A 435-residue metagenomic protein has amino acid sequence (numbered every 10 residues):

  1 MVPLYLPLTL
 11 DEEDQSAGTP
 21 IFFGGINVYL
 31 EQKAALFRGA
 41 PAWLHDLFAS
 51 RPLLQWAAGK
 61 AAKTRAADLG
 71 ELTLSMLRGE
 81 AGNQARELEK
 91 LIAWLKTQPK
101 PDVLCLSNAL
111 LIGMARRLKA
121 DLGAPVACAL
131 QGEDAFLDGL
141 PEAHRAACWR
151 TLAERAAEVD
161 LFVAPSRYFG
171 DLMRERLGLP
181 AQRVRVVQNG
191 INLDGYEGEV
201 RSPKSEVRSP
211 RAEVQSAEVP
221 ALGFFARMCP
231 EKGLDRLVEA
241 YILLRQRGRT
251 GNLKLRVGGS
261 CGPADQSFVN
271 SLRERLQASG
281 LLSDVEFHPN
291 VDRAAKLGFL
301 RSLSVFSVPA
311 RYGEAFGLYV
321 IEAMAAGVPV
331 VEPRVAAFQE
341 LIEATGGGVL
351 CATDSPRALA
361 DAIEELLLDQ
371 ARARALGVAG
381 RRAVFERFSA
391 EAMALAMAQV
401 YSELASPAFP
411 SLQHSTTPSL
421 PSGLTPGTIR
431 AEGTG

Functional and structural regions predicted by a protein language model:
P3-A93: A conserved catalytic-core segment of Leloir-type glycosyltransferases
Y168, G190: Carbohydrate-associated surface elements
Q215-K232, V238-I242, R256: Conserved donor-binding/catalytic core segment of Leloir-type glycosyltransferases
K254-E274: Glycosyltransferase donor-sugar binding loop
V269-A294: Nucleotide-activated donor-binding/catalytic signature segment of Leloir-type glycosyltransferases, i.e., the conserved
P329-E332: Short hydrophobic beta-strand element within catalytic cores of glycosyltransferases and related nucleotide-activated
A344, V349-P356, E365-Q370: Conserved acidic donor-binding segment of nucleotide-sugar-dependent glycosyltransferases
A358, E365, R372-E386, M393-Q399: A short, well-ordered alpha-helix in the C-terminal region of glycosyltransferases
